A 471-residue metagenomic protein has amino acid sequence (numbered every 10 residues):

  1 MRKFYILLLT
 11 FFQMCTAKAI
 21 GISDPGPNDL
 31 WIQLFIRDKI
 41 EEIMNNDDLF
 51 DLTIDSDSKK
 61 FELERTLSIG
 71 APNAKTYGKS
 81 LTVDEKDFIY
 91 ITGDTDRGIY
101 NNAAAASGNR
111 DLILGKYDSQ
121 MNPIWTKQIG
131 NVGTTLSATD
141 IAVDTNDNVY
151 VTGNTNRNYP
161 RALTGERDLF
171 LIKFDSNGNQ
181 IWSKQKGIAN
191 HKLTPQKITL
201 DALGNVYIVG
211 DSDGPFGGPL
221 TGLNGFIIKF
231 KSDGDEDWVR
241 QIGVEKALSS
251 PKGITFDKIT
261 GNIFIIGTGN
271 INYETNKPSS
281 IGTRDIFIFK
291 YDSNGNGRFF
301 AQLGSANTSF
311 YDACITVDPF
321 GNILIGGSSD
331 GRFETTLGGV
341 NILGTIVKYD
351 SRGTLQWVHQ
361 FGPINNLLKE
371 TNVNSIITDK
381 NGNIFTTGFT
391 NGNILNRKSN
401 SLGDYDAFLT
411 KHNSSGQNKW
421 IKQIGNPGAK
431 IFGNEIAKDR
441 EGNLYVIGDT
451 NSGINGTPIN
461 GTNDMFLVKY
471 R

Functional and structural regions predicted by a protein language model:
F4-F12: Sec-dependent N-terminal signal peptides
C15-K18: N-terminal Sec signal peptide cleavage junction
I20-R471: A sequence-level/structural motif corresponding to short, flexible coil/turn segments enriched in small polar residues
